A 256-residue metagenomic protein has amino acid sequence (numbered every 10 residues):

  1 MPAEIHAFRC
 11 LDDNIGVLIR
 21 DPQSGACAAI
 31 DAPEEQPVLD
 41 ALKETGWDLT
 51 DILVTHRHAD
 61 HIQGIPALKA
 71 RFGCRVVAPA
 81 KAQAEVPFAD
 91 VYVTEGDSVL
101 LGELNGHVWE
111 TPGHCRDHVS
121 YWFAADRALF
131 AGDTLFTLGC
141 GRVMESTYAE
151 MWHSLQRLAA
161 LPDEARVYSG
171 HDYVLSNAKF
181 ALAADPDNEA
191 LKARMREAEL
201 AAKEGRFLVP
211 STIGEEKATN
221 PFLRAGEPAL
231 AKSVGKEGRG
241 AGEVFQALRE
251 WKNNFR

Functional and structural regions predicted by a protein language model:
M1-W47, S120-G132: Conserved beta-strand hairpin/beta-sheet module of binuclear metal-dependent hydrolase folds, prominently
A7, L18, S98-A124, A128-L129 (+1 more regions): Core dinuclear metal-dependent hydrolase active-site scaffold
I19, D31, H56, L68 (+7 more regions): Divalent metal-coordination and catalytic microenvironments
C27, E34-V108, R127, A193-A198: Active-site HxH/HxHxD metal-binding segment of metal-dependent hydrolases
A32-P33, R57, K81-A82, H114-C115 (+4 more regions): Active-site metal-binding loops of divalent metal-dependent hydrolases
I52-I62, W109-D117, Y168-V174: Histidine-centered catalytic micro-motifs
G139-A165: Active-site-adjacent loop/tail segments of enzyme domains
Q156-R166, L175-R256: Accessory terminal helices/loops
